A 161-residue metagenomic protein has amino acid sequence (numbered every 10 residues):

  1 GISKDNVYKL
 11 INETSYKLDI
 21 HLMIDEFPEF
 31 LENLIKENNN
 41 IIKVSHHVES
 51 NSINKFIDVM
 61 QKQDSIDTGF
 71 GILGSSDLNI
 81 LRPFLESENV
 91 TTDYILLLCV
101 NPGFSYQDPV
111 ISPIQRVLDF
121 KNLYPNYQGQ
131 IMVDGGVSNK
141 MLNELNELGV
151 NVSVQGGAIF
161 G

Functional and structural regions predicted by a protein language model:
G1-I41, S45-M60: N-terminal active-site wall of soluble small-molecule enzyme domains
K4-I11, L31, I53-D58, L78-L85 (+2 more regions): Generic structural signal for well-ordered alpha-helices, preferentially at hydrophobic/aromatic core positions
L18-L22, I42-H46, T68-I72, D93-L97 (+2 more regions): Hydrophobic faces of well-ordered beta-strands that scaffold small-molecule active sites in alpha/beta enzyme cores
I24-E26, V48-S52, I72-S76, C99-P102 (+2 more regions): Active-site-proximal loop/turn and secondary-structure-junction residues that shape catalytic pockets, frequently
E26-N38, S75-V90, G136-V152: Catalytic cores of alpha/beta
L34, I95, F120, D134 (+2 more regions): Conserved, mostly hydrophobic/aromatic
I42-S52, L96-Y106, L148-G161: Glycine-rich phosphate-binding active-site loops on the catalytic face of alpha/beta enzymes
G74, R82-P83, S87, T91-P125: Glycine/Thr-rich beta-alpha phosphate-binding loop at enzyme active sites
